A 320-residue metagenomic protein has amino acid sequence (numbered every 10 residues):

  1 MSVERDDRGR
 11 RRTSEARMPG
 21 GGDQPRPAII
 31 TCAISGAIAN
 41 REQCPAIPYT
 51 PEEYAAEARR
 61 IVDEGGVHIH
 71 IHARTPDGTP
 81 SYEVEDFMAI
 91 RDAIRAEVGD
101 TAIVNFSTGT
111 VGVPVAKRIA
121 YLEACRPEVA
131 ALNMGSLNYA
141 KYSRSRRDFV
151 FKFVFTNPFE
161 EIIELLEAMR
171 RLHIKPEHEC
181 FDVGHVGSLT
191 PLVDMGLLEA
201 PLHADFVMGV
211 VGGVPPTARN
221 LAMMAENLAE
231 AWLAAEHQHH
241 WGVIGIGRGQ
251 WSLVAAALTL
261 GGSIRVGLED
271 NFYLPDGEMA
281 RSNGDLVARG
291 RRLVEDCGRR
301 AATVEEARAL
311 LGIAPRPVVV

Functional and structural regions predicted by a protein language model:
G20-A46, S136-F149: N-terminal small/glycine-rich loop or linker at the start of catalytic domains across soluble metabolic enzymes
I34-A55, S107-V115, F151-T156, E177 (+3 more regions): Active-site mouth loops of central-metabolism enzymes
E42, V67-M88, V207-M208, G212 (+1 more regions): Glycine-rich, proline-tolerant flexible connector loops at the mouths of alpha/beta enzymes
E53, S81-T156: Active-site beta->alpha loop and helix N-cap motifs at the rims of alpha/beta catalytic domains
Y54, I61, H72, A130 (+3 more regions): Conserved, mostly hydrophobic/aromatic
P80-F106, I162-L165, M169, M224-E236 (+1 more regions): Alpha-helix-loop-beta-strand connector modules within alpha/beta enzyme cores
V129-L268: Catalytic alpha/beta core domains of metabolic enzymes, predominantly
Y142-F149, P275-C297: C-terminal helical cap(s) of enzyme catalytic domains, especially alpha/beta-barrels
